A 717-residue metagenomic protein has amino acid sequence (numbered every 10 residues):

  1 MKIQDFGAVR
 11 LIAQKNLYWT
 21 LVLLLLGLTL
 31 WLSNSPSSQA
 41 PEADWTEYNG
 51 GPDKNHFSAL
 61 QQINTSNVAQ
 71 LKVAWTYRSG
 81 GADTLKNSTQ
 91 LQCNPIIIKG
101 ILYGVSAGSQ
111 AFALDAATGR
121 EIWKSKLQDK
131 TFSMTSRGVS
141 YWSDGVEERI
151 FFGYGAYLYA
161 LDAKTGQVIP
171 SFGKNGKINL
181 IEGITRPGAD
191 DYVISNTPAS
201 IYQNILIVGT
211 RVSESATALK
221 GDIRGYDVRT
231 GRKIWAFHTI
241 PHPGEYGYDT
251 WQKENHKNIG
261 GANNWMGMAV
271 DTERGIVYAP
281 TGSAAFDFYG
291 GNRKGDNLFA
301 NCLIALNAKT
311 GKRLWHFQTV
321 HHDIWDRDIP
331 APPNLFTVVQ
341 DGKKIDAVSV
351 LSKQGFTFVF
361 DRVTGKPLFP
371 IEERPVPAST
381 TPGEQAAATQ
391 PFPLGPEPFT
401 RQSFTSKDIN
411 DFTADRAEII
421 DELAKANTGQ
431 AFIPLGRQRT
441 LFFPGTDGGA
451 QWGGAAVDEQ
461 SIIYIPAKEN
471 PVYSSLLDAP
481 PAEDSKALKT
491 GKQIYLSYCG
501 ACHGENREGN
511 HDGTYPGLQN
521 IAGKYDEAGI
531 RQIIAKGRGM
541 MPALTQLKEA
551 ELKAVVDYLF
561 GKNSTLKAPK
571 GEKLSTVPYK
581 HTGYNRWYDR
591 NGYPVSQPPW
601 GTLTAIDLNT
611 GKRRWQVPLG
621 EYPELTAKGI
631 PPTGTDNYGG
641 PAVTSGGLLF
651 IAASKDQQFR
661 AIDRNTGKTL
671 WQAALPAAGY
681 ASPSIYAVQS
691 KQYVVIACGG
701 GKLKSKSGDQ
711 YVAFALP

Functional and structural regions predicted by a protein language model:
A40-K86, R120-D129, Q167-G188, R232-I240 (+9 more regions): Aromatic (tryptophan-biased) beta-strands that constitute blades/sheets of beta-rich domains
W45-N49, S88-G108, F132-L158, D191-A216 (+11 more regions): Repeat-blade elements of multi-bladed beta-propeller folds
C93-G108, D447-S474, E483-H503, S575-A673 (+1 more regions): C-terminal substrate/ligand-recognition segments
A116-T118, A163-T165, G173, V228-T230 (+5 more regions): Short loop/turn segments that connect beta-strands within beta-propeller blades
L127-Y141, V146, G153-Y202, G209-I223 (+1 more regions): Asp-box/WD-like beta-propeller blade repeats and closely related beta-sheet repeat scaffolds
I194, I276, K486-K489, Q493-L496 (+4 more regions): Extracytoplasmic electron-transfer domains, predominantly the class I c-type cytochrome c fold
K220-K233, D296-T310, T364, T602-D607 (+1 more regions): Beta-propeller blade signature
N334-T381, L716: Phosphate/diphosphate-binding loops
